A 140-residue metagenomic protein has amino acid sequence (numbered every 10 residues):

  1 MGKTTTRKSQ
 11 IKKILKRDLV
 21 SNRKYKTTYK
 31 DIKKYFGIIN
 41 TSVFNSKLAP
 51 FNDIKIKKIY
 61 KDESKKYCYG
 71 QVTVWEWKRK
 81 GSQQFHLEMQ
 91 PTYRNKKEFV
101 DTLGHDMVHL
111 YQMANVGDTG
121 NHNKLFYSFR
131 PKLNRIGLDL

Functional and structural regions predicted by a protein language model:
M1-D101, L110-L140: Active-site-proximal or metal-binding-adjacent scaffold patches in catalytic folds
D106: Walker B catalytic acidic pair
